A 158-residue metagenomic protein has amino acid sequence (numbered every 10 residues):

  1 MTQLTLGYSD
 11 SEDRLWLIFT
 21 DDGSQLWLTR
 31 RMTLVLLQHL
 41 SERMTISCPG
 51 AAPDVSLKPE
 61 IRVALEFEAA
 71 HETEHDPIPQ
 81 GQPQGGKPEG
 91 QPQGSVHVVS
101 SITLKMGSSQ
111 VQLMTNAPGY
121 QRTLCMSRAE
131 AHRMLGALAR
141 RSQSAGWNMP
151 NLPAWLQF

Functional and structural regions predicted by a protein language model:
M1-D10, R14-W16, F67-T115, C125: Intrinsic, low-complexity N-terminal interaction/targeting segments
G7, W16, T20-E60, L113-A154: Extended intrinsically disordered, low-complexity coil regions enriched in Ser, Thr, Gly, Ala and often Pro
S56-H71: Long, charged all-alpha helical bundle/coiled-coil segments in cytosolic proteins
L156-F158: Short acidic DE-rich linear segments
